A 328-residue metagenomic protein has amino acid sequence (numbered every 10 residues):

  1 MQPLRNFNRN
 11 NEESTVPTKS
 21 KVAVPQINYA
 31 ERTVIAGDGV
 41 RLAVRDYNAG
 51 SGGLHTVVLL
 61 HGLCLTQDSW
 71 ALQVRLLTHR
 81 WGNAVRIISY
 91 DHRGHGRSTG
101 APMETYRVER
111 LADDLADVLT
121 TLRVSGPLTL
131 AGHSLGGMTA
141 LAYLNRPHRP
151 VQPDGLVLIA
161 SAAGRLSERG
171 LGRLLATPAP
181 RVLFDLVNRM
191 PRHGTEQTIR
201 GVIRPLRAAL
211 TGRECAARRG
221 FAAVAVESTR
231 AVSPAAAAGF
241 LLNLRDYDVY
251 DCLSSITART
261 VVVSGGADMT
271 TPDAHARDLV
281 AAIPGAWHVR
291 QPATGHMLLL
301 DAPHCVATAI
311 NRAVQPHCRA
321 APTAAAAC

Functional and structural regions predicted by a protein language model:
V40-G100: Conserved HGGG/HGGXW glycine-rich cap/lid loop of the alpha/beta-hydrolase fold
S51, V85-L135, N145-Q152, A163 (+2 more regions): Active-site loop/oxyanion-hole signature of alpha/beta-hydrolase fold enzymes
N145-H193: Flexible "cap/lid" loop of the alpha/beta hydrolase fold
G164, P191-S254: Conserved alpha/beta-hydrolase catalytic His-Asp/Glu region
I256, V262-S264, D268: Short beta-strand/loop motif that positions the catalytic acidic residue of the alpha/beta-hydrolase fold
M269-H275: Conserved alpha/beta-hydrolase "acid-adjacent" motif
T270, Q291-A307: Catalytic histidine-centered segment of alpha/beta-hydrolase-like enzymes
A276, V280-M297: Catalytic histidine neighborhood in serine/cysteine hydrolases with alpha/beta-hydrolase-type architecture
